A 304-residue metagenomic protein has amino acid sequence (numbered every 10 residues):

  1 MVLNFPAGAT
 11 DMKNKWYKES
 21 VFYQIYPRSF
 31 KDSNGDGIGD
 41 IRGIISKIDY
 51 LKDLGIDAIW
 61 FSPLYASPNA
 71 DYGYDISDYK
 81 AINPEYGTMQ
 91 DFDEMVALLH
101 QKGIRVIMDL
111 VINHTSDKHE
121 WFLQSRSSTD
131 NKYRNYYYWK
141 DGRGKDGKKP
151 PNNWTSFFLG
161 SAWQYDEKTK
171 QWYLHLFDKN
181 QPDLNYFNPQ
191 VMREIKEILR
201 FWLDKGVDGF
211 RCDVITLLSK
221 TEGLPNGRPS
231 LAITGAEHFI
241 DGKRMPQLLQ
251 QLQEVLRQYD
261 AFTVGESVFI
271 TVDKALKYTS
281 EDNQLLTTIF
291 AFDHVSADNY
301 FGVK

Functional and structural regions predicted by a protein language model:
M1-A7: Short coil-to-helix leader/linker segments, especially the first N-terminal amphipathic alpha-helix with its helix
F5, M12-R200, D204, L217-V272 (+1 more regions): Acidic/aromatic-lined carbohydrate-recognition and catalytic surfaces of CAZymes acting on diverse glycans
I59, F210-C212: Hydrophobic residues within beta-strands of alpha/beta enzymes
V207: Conserved protein kinase catalytic-loop anchor
Y259, S267-K304: Noncatalytic carbohydrate-binding groove/subsite architecture in carbohydrate-active enzymes
